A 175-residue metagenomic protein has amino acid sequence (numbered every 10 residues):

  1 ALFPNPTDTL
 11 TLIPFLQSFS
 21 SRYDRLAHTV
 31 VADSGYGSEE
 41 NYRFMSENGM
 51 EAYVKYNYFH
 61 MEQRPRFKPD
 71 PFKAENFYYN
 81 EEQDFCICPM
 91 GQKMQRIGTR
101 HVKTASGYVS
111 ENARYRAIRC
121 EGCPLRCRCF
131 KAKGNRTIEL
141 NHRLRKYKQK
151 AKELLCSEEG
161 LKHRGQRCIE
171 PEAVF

Functional and structural regions predicted by a protein language model:
A1-F175: Anion-binding and metal-coordination hotspots
